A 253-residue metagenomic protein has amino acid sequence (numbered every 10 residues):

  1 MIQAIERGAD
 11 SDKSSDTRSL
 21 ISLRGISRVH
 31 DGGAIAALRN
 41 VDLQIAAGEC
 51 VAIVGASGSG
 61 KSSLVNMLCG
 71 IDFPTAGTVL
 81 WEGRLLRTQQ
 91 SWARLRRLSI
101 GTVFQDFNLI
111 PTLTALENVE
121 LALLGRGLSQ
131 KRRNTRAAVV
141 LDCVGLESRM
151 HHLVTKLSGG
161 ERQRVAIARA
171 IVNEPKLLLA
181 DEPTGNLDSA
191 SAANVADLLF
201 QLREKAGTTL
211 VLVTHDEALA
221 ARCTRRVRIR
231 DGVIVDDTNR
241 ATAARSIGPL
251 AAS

Functional and structural regions predicted by a protein language model:
M1-S27, D236-S253: ABC-family P-loop ATPase nucleotide-binding domain
L20-I229: ABC family nucleotide-binding domain
R226-N239: H-loop (His-switch) and adjacent beta-strand-loop-beta switch element of ABC-type ATPase nucleotide-binding domains
